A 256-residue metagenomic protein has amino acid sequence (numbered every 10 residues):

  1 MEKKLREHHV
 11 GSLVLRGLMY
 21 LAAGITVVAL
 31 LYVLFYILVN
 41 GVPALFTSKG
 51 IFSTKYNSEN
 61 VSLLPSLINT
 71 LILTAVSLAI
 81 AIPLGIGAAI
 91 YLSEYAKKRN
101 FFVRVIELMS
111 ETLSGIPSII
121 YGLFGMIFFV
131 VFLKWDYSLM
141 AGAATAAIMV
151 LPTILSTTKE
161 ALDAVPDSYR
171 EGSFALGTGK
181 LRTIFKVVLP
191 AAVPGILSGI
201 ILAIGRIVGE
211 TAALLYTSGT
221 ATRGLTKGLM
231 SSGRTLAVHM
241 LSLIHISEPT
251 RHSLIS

Functional and structural regions predicted by a protein language model:
M1-L71, S256: N-terminal, non-cleaved signal-anchor transmembrane helix
I68, I72-I80, L84, A88 (+2 more regions): Hydrophobic alpha-helical transmembrane segments of multipass integral membrane proteins, especially permease/channel
S77-S110, L123, V131: Transmembrane-helix boundary motif in ABC transporter permease subunits
L78, K180-S218: Transmembrane alpha-helices
A88-Y95, N100, E107, S138-V188 (+1 more regions): Membrane-cytosol interface at the C-terminal ends of specific transmembrane alpha-helices in multi-pass membrane
E111-M149: Generic hydrophobic transmembrane alpha-helix motif, especially the helices
A221-I244: Short hydrophobic, aromatic-rich alpha-helical segments embedded in or entering the lipid bilayer of multi-pass
H245-T250: Conserved small/polar residues in nucleotide/adenosyl-binding loops
